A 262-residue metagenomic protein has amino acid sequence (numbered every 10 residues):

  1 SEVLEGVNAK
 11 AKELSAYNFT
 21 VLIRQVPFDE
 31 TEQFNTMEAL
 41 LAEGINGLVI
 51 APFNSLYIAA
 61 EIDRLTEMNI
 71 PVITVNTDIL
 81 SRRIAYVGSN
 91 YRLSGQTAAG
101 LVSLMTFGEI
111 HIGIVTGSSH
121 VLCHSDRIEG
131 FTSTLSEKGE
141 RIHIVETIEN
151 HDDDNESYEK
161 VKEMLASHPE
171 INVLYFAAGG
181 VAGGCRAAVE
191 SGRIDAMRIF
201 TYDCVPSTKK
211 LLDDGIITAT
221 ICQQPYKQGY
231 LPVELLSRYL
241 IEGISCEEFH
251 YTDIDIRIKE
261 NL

Functional and structural regions predicted by a protein language model:
S1-N35: Amphipathic helical "hinge" segments at domain boundaries
S1-V3, I84-A85, H111-H120: Short beta-strand segments enriched in small/hydrophobic residues
E2-S15, S94-A98, L122-R141, K160 (+2 more regions): Short, solvent-exposed amphipathic alpha-helices that sit in or adjacent to ligand/effector-binding or catalytic
G47-L48, P52-T66, F131, E146-S207: Hydrophobic alpha-helical
S55-L93, V205-D213: Flexible loop/hinge segments that line or gate small-molecule binding clefts
V87-I112, S157-Y158, T208, Q224-I241: Hydrophobic alpha-helical segments within soluble ligand-binding/sensing domains
L135-S136, Q224-L262: Hinge/cleft segment of the Venus flytrap/periplasmic-binding protein
